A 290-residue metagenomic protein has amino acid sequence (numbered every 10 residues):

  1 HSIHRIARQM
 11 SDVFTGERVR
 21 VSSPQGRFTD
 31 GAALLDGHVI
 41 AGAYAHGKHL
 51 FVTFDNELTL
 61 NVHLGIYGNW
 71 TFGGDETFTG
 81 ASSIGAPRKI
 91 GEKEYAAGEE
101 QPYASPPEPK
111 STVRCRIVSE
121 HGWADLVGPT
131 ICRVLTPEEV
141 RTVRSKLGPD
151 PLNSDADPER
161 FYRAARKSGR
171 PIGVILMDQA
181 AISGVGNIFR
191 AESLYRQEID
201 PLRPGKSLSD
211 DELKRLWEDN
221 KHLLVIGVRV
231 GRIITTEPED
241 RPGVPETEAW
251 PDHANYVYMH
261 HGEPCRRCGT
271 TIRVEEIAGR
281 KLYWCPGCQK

Functional and structural regions predicted by a protein language model:
H1-K290: Structured catalytic/nucleic-acid-binding cores of DNA maintenance enzymes
